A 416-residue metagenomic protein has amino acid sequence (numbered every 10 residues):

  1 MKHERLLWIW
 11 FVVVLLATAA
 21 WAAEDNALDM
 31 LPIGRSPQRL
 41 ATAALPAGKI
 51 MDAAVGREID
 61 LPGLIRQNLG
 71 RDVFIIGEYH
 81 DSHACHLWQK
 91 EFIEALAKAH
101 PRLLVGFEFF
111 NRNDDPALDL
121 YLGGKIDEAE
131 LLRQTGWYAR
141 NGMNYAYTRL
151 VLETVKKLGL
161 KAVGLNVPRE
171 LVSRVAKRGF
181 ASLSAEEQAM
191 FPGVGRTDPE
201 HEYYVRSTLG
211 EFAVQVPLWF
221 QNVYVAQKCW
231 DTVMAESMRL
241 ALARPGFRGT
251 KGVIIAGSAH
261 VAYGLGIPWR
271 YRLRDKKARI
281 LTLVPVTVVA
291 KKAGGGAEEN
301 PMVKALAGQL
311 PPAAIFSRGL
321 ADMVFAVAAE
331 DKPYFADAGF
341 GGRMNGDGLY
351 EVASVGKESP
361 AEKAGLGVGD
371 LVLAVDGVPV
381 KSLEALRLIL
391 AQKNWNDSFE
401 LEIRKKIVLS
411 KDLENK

Functional and structural regions predicted by a protein language model:
I9-T18: Bacterial N-terminal signal peptides
A22-R71: N- or domain-start disorder-to-order transition segments that initiate the globular core
G56-K98: Zymogen propeptides
D81-L87, E91, A95, R102-G106 (+1 more regions): Membrane-embedded segments
A99-L104, D115-G246: A substrate-binding/cap region within the structured catalytic cores of diverse enzymes
Y263-A313: Extended hydrophobic/aromatic segments used for targeting, binding, or gating
G308-K357, Q392, E400, V408-K416: PDZ/PDZ-like peptide-tail recognition elements
A361-L383: Conserved PDZ fold ligand-binding element
